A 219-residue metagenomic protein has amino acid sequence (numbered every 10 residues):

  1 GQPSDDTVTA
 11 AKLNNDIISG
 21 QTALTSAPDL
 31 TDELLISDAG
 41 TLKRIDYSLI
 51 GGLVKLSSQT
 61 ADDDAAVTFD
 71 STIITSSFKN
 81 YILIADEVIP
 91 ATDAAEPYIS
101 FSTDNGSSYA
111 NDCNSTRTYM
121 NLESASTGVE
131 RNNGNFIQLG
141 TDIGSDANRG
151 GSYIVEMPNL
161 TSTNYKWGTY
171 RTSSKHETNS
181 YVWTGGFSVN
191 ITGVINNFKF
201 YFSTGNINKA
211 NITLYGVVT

Functional and structural regions predicted by a protein language model:
G1-Q21, A27, D32, D38-A39: Register-specific beta-strand positions within repetitive beta-rich fiber domains
S19-T22, D32-T41, D46-T219: Surface-exposed molecular-recognition determinants
